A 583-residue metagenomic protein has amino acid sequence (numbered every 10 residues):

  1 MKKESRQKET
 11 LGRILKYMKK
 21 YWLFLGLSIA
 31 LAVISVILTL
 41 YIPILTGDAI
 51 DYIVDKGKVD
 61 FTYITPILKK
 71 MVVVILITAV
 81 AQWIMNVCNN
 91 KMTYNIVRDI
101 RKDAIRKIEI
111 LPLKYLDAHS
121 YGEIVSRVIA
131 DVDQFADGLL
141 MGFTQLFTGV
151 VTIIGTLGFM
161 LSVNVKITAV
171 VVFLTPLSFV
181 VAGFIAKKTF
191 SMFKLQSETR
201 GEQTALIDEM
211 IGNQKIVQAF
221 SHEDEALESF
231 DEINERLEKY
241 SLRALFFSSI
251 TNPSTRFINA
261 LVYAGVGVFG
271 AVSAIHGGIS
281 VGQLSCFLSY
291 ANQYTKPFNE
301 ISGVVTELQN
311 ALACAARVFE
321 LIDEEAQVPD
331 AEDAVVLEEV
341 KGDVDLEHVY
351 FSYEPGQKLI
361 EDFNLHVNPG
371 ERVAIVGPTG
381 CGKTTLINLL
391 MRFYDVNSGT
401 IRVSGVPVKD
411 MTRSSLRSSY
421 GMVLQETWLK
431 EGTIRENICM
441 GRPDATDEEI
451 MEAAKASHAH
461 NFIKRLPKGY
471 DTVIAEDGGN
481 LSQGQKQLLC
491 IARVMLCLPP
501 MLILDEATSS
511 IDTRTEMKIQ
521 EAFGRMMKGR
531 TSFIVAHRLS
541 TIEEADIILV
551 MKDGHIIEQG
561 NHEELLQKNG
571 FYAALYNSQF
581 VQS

Functional and structural regions predicted by a protein language model:
M1-S5, Y94, K102-S126, A130-V132 (+7 more regions): Short intracellular "coupling" helices and adjacent cytoplasmic loop segments at the cytosolic face of multi-pass
M1-T39, V54-L68, M85-N89, T93 (+12 more regions): Membrane-integrated ABC transporters
G12-L15, L23-D48, I67, M71 (+6 more regions): Alpha-helical segments in transporter systems
K20, F24-I37, Y41, D48 (+5 more regions): Transmembrane helices of ABC transporter permease
V73-I77, P176, I207, F257 (+2 more regions): Hydrophobic transmembrane alpha-helices
L113-K114, A130-L139, F143, K188-E209 (+4 more regions): An intracellular "coupling" helix at the cytosolic face of ABC transporter transmembrane type-1 domains
H222, F246, Y263, Q293-L321: Cytosolic ends of transmembrane helices, especially the final helix of ABC transmembrane type-1 domains
D323, D330, L337-S583: ABC-type nucleotide-binding domain
